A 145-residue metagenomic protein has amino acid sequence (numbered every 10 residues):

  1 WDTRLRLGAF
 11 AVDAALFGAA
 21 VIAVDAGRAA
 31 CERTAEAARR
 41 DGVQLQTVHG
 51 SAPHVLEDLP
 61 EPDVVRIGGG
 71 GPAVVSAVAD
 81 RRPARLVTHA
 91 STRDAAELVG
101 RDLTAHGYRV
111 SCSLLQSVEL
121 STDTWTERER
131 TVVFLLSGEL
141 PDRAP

Functional and structural regions predicted by a protein language model:
W1-R6: Conserved class I S-adenosyl-L-methionine
L7-V21: Conserved SAM-binding loop of SAM-dependent methyltransferases across substrates and taxa, primarily the Class I
A15-L16, R39, T104: Gly/Ala-rich phosphate-binding loop of Rossmann-like dinucleotide-binding domains, activating on the conserved
A19-V24, L86: Short beta-strand element of Class I
A20, Q44-Q46, R109-S111: Conserved beta-strand segments of alpha/beta enzyme cores
V24-R66, P72-A73: S-adenosyl-L-methionine
A79-V132: C-terminal substrate-binding/active-site "lid" region of AdoMet-derived donor-dependent transferases
P141-P145: Flexible, glycine-/basic-rich loop-and-beta segments that form/coincide with the SAM-dependent methyltransferase
